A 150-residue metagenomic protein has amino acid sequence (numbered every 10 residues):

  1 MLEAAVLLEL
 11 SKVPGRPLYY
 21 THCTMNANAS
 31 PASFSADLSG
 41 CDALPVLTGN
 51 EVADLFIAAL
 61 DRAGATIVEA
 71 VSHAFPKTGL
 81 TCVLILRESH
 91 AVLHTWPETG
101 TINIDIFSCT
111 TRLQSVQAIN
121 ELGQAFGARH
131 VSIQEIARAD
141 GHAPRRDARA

Functional and structural regions predicted by a protein language model:
V6, L10, P14-A150: Polybasic/polar functional segments that serve as interface/processing modules
